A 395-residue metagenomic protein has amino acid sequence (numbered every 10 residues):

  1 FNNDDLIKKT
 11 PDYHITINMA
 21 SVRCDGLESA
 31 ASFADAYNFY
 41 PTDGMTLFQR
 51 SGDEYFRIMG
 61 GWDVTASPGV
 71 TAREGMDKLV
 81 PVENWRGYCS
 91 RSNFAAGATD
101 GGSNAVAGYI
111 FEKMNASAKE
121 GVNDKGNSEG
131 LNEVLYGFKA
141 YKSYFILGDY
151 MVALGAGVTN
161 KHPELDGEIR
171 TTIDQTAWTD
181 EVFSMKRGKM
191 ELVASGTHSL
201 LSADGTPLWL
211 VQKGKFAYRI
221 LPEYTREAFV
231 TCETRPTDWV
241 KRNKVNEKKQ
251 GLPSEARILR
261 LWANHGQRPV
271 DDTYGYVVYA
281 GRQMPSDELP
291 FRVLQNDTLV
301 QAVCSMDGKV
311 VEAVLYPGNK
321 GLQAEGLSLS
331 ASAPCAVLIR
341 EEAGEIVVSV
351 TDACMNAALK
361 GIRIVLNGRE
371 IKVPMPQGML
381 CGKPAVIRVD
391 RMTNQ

Functional and structural regions predicted by a protein language model:
F1-L359, V365-E370, P384: Extended polysaccharide-engagement surfaces of secreted carbohydrate-active enzymes
P269-D271, P376-Q395: Solvent-exposed, conformationally flexible loop/turn segments
